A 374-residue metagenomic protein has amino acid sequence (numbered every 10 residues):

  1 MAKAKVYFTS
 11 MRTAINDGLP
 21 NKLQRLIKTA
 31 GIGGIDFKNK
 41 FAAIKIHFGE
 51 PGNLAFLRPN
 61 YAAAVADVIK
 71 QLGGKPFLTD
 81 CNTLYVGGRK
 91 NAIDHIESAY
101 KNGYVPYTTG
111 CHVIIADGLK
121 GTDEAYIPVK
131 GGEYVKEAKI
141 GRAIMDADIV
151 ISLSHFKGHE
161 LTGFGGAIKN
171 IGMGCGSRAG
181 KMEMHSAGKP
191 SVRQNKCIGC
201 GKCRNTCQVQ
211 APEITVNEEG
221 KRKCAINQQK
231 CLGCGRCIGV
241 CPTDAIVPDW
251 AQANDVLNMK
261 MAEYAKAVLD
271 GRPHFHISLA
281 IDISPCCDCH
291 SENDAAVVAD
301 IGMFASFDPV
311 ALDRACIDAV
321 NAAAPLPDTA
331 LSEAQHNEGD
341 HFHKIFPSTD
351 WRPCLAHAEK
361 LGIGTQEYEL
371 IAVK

Functional and structural regions predicted by a protein language model:
A2-Y61, D67-D80, Y85-K374: Extended, low-polarity segments enriched in aliphatic/aromatic residues
